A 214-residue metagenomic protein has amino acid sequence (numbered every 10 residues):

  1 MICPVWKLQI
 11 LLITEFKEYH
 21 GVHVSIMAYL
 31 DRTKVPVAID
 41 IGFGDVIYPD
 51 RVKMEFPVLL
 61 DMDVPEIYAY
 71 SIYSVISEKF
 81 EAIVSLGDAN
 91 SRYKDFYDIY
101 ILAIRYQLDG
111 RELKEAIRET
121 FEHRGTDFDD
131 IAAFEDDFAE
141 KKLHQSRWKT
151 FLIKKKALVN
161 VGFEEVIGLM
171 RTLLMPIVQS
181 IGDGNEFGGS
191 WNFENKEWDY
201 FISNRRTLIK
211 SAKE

Functional and structural regions predicted by a protein language model:
M1-E214: Structured mid-to-C-terminal alpha-helical surface segments
